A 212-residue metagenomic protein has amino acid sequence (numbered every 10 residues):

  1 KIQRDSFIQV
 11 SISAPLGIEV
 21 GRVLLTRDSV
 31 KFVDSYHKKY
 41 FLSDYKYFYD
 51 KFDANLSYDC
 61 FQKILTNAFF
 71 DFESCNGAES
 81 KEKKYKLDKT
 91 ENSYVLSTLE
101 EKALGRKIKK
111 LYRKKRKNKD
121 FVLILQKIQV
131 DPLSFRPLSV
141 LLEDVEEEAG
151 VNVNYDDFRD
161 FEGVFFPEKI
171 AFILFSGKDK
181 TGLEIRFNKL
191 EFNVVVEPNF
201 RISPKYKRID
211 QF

Functional and structural regions predicted by a protein language model:
D5-S6, D28-S29, N92, F135: Beta-strand-connecting loop/turn residues
F7-K63: An acidic-aromatic
Y40-S43, I64-F72, I128-L133, A171-F172: Short, highly charged low-complexity linear segments
S43-Y45, D53-D59, K63-E82, L96-E101: Outer-membrane pore/translocation modules
A78-E79, K83-K207: Gly/Pro-enriched, hydrophobic low-complexity segments that function as extracytoplasmic propeptides/linkers
Q211-F212: Short, solvent-exposed mixed-charge patches
